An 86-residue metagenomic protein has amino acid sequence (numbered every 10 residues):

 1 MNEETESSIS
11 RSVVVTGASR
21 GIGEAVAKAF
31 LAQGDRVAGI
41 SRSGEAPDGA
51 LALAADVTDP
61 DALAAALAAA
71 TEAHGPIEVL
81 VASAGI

Functional and structural regions predicted by a protein language model:
M1-V14: Flexible N-terminal pre-Rossmann segment of NAD(P)-dependent oxidoreductases
S8-I9, A68-L80: A glycine-rich helix->loop->beta "capping" turn within Rossmann-like NAD(P)(H)-dependent oxidoreductase domains
S19-R20: Conserved glycine-rich cofactor-binding loop
G23-E24: N-terminal Rossmann-fold NAD(P) dinucleotide-binding loop
L31-D48: Conserved glycine-rich Rossmann-like NAD(P)H-binding loop of the short-chain dehydrogenase/reductase
A54-A65: The beta1-alpha1 cofactor-binding region of Rossmann-like NAD(H)/NADP(H)-dependent oxidoreductases
A84-I86: Conserved NAD(P)H cofactor-binding loop of Rossmann-fold oxidoreductase domains
